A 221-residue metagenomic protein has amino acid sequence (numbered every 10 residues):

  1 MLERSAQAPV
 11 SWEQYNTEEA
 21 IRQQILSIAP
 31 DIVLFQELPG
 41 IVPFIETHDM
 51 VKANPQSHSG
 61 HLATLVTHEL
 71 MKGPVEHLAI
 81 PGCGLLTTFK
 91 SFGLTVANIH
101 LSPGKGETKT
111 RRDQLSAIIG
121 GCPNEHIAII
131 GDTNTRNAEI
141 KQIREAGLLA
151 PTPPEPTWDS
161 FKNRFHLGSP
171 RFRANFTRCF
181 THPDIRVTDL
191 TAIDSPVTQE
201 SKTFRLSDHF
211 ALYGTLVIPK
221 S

Functional and structural regions predicted by a protein language model:
M1-E46, I218-S221: N-terminal, active-site-proximal structural segment of metallo-dependent hydrolase catalytic domains
M1-S11, F92-P103, I130, H209: Active-site-proximal beta-strand elements of phosphoester/diester hydrolases
E3-R4, I41-F44, H61, K105-G106 (+3 more regions): Short catalytic/ligand-binding loop motif for oxyanion handling, primarily in non-cytosolic enzymes, centered on
A8-Q14, V75-E76, K105-K109: Short, flexible loop segments at the rims of nucleotide/cofactor-binding pockets, characterized by
A20-Q24, D113-A117, Q142: Alpha-helical elements of Rossmann-like donor-binding domains used by nucleotide-donor carbohydrate transfer enzymes
I32-L101, D189-D194: Structured beta-strand-rich core segments of catalytic domains in phosphoester-bond hydrolases
V75-E76, G121-A128, N134-S221: Metal-dependent phosphoester-hydrolase catalytic domains
K90, T95-A97, K109-I130, N134-T135 (+1 more regions): His/acidic metal-ligating clusters that form di-metal
